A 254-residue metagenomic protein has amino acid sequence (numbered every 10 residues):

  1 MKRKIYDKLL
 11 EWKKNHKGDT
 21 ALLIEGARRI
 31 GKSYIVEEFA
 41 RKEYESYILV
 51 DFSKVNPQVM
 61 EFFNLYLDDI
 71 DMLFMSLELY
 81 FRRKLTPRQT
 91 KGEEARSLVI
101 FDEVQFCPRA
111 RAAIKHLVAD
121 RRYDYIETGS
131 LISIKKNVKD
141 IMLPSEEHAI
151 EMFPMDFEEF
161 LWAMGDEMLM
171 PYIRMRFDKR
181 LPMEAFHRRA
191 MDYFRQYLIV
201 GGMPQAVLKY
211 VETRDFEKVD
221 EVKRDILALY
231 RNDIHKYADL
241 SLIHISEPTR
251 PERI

Functional and structural regions predicted by a protein language model:
K2-H16: Pre-Walker A adenine-sensing motif
I24: Hydrophobic anchor at the beta1->P-loop junction of P-loop NTPases
K32: Conserved lysine of the Walker
I35: Hydrophobic positions on the alpha1 helix immediately C-terminal to the Walker A/P-loop
N56-T90, E94: Short glycine-rich substrate-engagement loop in P-loop NTPases that contacts/grips substrate
D124-S130: Structural recognition of the conserved hydrophobic beta-strand(s) that form the central parallel beta-sheet of P-loop
S133-H148, M164-G165: Short regulatory helix/loop adjacent to the ATP-binding pocket of P-loop NTPases
E167-T249: Interdomain hinge/linker elements that couple catalytic modules in large macromolecular machines
